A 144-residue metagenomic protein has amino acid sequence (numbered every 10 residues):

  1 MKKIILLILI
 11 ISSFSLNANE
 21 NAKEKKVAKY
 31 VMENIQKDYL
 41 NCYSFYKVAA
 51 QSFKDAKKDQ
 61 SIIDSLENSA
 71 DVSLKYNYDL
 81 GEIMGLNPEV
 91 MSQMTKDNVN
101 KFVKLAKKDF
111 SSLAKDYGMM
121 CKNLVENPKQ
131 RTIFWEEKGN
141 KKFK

Functional and structural regions predicted by a protein language model:
I4-F14: Sec-dependent N-terminal signal peptides
F14-E20: Sec/Tat signal peptide C-region and signal peptidase I cleavage site
N17, N41-C42, M120: Generic detector of isolated residues embedded in canonical secondary-structure elements
E20-V27: Repeat-mediated protein-protein interaction surfaces in helical alpha-solenoids
A28-G85: Short N-proximal segments of mature Sec-exported proteins
S65-K144: Compact alpha-helical subdomains of small soluble proteins
